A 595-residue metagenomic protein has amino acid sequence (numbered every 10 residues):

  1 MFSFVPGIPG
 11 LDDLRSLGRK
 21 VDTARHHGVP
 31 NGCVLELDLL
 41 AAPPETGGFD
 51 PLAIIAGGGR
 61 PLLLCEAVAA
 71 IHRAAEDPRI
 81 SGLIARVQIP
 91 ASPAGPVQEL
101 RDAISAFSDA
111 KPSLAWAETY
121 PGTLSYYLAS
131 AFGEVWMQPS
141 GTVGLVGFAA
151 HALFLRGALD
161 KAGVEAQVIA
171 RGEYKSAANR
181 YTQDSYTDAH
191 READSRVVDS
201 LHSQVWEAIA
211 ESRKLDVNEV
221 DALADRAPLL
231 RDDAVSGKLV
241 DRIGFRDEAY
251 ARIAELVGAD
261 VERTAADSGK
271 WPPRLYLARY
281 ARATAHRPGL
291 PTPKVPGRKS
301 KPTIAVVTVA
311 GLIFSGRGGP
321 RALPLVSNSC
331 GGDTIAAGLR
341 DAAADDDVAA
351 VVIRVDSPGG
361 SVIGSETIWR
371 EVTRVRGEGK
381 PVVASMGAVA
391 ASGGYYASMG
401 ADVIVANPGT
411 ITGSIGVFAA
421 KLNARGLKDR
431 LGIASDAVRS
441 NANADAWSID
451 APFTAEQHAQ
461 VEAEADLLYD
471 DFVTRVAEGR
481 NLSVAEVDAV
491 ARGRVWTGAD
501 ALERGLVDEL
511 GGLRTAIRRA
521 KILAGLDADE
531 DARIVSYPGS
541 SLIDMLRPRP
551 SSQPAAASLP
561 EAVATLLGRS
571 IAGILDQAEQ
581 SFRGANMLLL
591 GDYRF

Functional and structural regions predicted by a protein language model:
M1-D77, R86-Q88, P139-S140, A149-R231 (+7 more regions): Intrinsically disordered, low-complexity segments enriched in small/flexible residues
R86-P228, S357-W496, T515-I517, I522: Conserved catalytic cores of soluble enzyme domains, especially glycine-rich substrate-binding beta-alpha loops
A129, A234-V235, S398, A501-L502: Hydrophobic residues within well-ordered alpha-helices
F132-V135, K238-D241, A401, G505-D508: Alpha-to-beta junction loops
V240, V495-G498, E503-R519: Substrate-binding/catalytic subdomain of NAD(P)-dependent oxidoreductase enzymes
V307, I353, S398: Conserved hydrophobic/aromatic pocket- or pore-lining residues that grip, position, or stack substrates in active sites
S361-T367, D500-E503, M545-R549: Short glycine/threonine-rich loop-to-helix capping motif typified by GTGT followed within a few residues by an Asp-Pro
